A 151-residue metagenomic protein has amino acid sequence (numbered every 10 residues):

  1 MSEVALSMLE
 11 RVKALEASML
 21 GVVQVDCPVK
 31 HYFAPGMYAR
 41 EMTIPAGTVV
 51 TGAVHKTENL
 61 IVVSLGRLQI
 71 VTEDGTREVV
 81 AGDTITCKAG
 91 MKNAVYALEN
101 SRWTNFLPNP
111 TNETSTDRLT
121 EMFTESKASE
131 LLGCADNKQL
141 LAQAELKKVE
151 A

Functional and structural regions predicted by a protein language model:
M1-E41, L131-A151: A short, N-terminal "cap"/entry segment at the start of jelly-roll beta-barrel domains of the cupin/DSBH fold
P35-H55: Conserved short histidine dyad/triad with adjacent acidic residue
P45, H55, V63, K88-G90 (+1 more regions): A short, compositionally biased micro-patch
T51, I70-V71, C87, N105: Short hydrophobic/aromatic-rich beta-strand segments that constitute the beta-sheet cores of beta-sandwich/beta-barrel
H55-D74: Glycine- and acidic-residue-biased ligand/ion/polar-headgroup-sensing regions
L60, R67, K92, N100-R102: Structural motif
E73-K92: Short acidic-glycine-tyrosine-enriched beta hairpin
L98-A151: Double-stranded beta-helix
